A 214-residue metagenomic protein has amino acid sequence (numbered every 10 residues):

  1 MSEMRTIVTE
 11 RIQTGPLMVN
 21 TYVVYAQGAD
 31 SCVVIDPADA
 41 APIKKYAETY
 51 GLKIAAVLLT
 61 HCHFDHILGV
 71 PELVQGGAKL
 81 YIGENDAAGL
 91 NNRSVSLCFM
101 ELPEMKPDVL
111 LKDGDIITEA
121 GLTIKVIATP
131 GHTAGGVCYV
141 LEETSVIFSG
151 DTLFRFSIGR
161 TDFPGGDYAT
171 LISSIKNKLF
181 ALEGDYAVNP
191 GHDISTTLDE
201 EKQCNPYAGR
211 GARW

Functional and structural regions predicted by a protein language model:
S2-Y50, C138-G150: Conserved beta-strand hairpin/beta-sheet module of binuclear metal-dependent hydrolase folds, prominently
I12-T14, K106-D108, A128-P130: Short Gly/Pro-enriched turn/cap motifs at secondary-structure boundaries
Y22, V109, G114-D115, V137 (+1 more regions): Residue-level detector of beta-strand structural context in well-folded domains
V24, T60, T129: Conserved S/T- and glycine-rich ATP-binding loop of Class I adenylate-forming
C32-I35, A56-L58, V126-A128: Short catalytic-loop micro-motif centered on adjacent basic/acidic residues
D39-L122, P206-R213: Active-site HxH/HxHxD metal-binding segment of metal-dependent hydrolases
V95-F99, T123-W214: Metallo-beta-lactamase
